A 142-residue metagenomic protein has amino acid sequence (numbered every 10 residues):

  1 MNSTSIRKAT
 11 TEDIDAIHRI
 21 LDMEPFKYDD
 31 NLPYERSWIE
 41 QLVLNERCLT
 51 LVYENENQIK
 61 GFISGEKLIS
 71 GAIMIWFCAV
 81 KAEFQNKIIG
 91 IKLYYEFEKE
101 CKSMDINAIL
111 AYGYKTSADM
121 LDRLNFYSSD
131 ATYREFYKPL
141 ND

Functional and structural regions predicted by a protein language model:
M1-E12, D142: Conserved N-terminal entry element of GNAT/NAT acetyltransferase domains
T11-E12, R19-A72, W76: Acetyl-CoA-dependent GNAT
C48, D130-E135: Short hydrophobic/aromatic beta-strand or adjacent loop that forms the aromatic wall/cage of a ligand/substrate-binding
C78-Q85: A short, internal acetyl-CoA/4′-phosphopantetheine-binding micro-motif in the GNAT/acyltransferase core
V80, K102, F126-Y127: Beta-rich extracellular carbohydrate-active architectures
N86-K99: Conserved acetyl-CoA-binding loop-helix of GNAT-fold acetyltransferases
C101-Y114: Conserved GNAT acetyl-CoA-binding A-motif
Y114-T132: Conserved active-site alpha-helix within GNAT-family acetyltransferase domains
